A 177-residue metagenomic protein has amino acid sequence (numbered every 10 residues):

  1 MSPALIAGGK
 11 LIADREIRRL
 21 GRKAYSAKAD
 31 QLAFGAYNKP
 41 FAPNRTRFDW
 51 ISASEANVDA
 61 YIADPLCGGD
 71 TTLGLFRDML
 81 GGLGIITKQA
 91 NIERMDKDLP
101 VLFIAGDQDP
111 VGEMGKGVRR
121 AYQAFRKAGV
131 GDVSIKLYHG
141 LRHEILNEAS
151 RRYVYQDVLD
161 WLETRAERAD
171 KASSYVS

Functional and structural regions predicted by a protein language model:
M1-L66: Alpha/beta-hydrolase-fold enzymes
C67, T72-E93: Active-site nucleophile elbow and catalytic-triad environment of alpha/beta-hydrolase enzymes
E93-K97, A128-V130: Short, conserved loop/helix-junction motifs that constitute active-site signature segments in enzyme catalytic cores
F103-A105: Short beta-strand/loop motif that positions the catalytic acidic residue of the alpha/beta-hydrolase fold
D107-P110, L141-R142: Acidic beta-to-alpha connecting loop that harbors the catalytic carboxylate
P110-R120: Conserved alpha/beta-hydrolase "acid-adjacent" motif
R126-A128, D132-S177: Catalytic active-site module of serine/aspartate enzymes centered on a nucleophile-bearing elbow/loop
